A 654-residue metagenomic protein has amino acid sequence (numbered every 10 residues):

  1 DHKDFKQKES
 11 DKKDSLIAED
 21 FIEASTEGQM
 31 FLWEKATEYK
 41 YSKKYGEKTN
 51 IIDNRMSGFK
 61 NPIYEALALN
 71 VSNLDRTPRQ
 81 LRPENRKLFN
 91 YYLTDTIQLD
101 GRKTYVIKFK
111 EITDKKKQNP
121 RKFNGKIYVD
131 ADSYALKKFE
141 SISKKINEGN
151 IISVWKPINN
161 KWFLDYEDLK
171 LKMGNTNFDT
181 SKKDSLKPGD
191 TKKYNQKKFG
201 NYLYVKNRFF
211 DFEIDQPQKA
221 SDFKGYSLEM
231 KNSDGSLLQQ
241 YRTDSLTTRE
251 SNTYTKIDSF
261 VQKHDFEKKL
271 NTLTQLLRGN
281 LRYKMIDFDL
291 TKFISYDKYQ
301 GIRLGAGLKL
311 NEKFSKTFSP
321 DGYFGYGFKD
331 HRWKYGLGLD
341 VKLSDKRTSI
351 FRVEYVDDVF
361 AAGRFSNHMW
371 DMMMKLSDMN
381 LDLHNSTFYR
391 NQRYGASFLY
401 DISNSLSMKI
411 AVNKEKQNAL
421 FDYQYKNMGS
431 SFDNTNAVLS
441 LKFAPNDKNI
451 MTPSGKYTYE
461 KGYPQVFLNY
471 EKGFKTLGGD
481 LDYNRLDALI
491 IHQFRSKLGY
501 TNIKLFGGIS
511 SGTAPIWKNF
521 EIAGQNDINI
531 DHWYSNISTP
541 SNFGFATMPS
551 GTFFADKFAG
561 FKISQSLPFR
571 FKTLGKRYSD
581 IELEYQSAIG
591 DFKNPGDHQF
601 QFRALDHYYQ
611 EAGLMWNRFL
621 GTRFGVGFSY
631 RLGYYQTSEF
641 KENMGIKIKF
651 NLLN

Functional and structural regions predicted by a protein language model:
D1-K60, D222-G235, R242, Y355-D357: Solvent-exposed N-terminal domain segments of exported/luminal and surface proteins
D4-K8, K115-Q118, E148-N150, N175-T180 (+4 more regions): Short, surface-exposed beta-strand/loop "edge" segments at domain boundaries and coil↔beta transitions
S15, D95-T96, T180, S185 (+2 more regions): Coil residues (strongly favoring Ser/Thr
F31-L93, I97, L246-L277, Y283: Low-complexity, highly charged intrinsically disordered N-terminal segments that act as targeting/localization
N70-P78, I214-N654: Exposed, low-structure sequence patches enriched in small/polar residues
P78-Q80, E84, Y92, R102-S221: Gly/Pro-enriched, hydrophobic low-complexity segments that function as extracytoplasmic propeptides/linkers
E84-F89, I97-T104, G301, F314-S315 (+1 more regions): Active-site-adjacent "gating/activation" loops or surface patches in catalytic cores
D95-I97, W155-N159, E312, L343: Short, low-complexity Ser/Thr-rich regulatory SLiMs
